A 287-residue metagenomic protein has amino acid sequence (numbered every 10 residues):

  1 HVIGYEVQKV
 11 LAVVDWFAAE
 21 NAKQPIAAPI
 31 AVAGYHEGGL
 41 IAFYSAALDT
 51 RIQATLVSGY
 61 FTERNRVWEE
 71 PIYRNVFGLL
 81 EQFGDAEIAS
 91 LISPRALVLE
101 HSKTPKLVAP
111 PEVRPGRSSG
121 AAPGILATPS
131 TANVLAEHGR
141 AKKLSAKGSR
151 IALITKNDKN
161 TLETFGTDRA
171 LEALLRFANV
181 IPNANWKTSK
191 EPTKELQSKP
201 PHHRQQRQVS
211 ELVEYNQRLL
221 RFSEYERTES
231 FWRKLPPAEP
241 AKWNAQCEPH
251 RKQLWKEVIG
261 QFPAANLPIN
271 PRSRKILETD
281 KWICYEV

Functional and structural regions predicted by a protein language model:
H1-A28, T50-Q53, F61-V287: Alpha/beta-hydrolase-fold serine-hydrolase catalytic core, especially in secreted/extracellular enzymes
A31-A42: Gly/Ala-rich beta-loop-alpha elbow adjacent to hydrolase catalytic centers
V32-G34, V57, L99: Structural beta-sheet core signal
G38, I52-L56: Active-site-proximal betaalpha loop/short-helix elements that scaffold phosphoryl/nucleotidyl transfer chemistry
A42-F43, P110: A short acidic (Asp/Glu
Y44-L48: Active-site signature of alpha/beta-hydrolase-fold catalytic machinery across serine- and Asp/Cys-nucleophile hydrolases
